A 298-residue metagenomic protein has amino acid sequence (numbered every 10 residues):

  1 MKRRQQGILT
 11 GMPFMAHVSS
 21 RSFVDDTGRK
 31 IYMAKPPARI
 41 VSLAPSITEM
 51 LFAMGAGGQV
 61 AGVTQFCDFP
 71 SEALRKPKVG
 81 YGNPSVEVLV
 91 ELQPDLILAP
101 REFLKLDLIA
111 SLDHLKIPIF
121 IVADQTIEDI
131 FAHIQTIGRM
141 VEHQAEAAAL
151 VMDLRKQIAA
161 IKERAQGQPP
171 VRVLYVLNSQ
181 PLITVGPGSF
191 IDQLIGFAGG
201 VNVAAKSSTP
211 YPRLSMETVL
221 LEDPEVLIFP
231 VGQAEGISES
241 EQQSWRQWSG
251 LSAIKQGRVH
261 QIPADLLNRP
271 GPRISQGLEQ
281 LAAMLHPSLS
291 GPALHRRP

Functional and structural regions predicted by a protein language model:
R3-L9: N-terminal export leaders
R21-F23, R29-Y32, R39, D95-L96 (+5 more regions): Extracytoplasmic substrate-binding proteins
V24-G28, P77-E87, F103, S207-M216: Short helix-initiation/N-cap motifs at beta->coil->alpha
P37, P84-E102, I117, S215-G232: Proline-aspartate-enriched helix->loop->beta-strand connector
A38-L92, L96-E102, V203: A short, structured surface patch at a secondary-structure boundary
S46, A53-A56, V231, G236-G250: Exported/periplasmic ABC-transporter solute-binding proteins
T64, G188-Y211, V231, H260: His/Asp/Glu-enriched short active-site or ligand-binding loop at hydrolase and phosphoryl-transfer sites
F103-H114, V226-S244: A ligand-binding cleft/hinge motif common to bilobed small-molecule-binding domains
